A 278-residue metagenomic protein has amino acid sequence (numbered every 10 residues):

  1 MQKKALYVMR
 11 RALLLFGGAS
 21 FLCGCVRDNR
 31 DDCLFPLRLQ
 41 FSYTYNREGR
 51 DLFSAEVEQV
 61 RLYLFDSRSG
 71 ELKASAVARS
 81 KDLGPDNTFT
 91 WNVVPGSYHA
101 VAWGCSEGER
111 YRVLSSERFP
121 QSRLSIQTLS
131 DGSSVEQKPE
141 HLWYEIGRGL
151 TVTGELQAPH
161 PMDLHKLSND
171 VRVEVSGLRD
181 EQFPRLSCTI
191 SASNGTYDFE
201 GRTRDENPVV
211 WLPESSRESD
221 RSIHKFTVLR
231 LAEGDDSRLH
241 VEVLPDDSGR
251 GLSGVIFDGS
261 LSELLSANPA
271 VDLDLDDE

Functional and structural regions predicted by a protein language model:
Q2-L13: Bacterial N-terminal signal peptides that target proteins for export
F21-G24: C-terminal motif of bacterial Sec signal peptides marking the signal peptidase cleavage site
V26-N29: Bacterial signal peptide processing site
L34-F53, V175-R179: Short amphipathic, basic-aromatic surface patches that mediate peripheral association with negatively charged
V60-L114, F183-P269: Tryptophan-paired
E71-K166: Short, low-hydrophobicity acidic/polar segments
D131-D220: A sequence/structural signal for flexible, mid-protein segments enriched in small/helix-disrupting residues
L275-E278: Eukaryotic extended interaction platforms
